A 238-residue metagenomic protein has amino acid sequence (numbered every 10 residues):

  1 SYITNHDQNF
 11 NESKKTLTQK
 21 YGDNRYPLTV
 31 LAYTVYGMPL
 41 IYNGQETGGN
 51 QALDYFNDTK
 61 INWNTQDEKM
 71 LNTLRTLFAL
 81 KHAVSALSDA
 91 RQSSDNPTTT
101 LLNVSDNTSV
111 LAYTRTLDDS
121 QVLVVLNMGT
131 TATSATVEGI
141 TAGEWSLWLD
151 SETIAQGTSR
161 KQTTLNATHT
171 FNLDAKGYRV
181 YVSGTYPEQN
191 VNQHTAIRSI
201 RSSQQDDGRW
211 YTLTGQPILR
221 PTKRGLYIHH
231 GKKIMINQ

Functional and structural regions predicted by a protein language model:
S1-Q19, L28-E68: Aromatic/acidic polysaccharide-binding cleft in carbohydrate-active enzymes
Y42, G49-V122, M128, V182 (+1 more regions): Glycan-recognition and catalytic regions of carbohydrate-active enzymes
L77, N192-I200, G215, Y227: Terminal processing/anchoring signals of secreted or surface-associated proteins and related intramolecular
M128-G143: Surface-exposed beta-strand/loop patches in extracellular or lumenal glycoproteins
G139-I154: Solvent-exposed beta-hairpin/edge-strand motifs
K161-N192: C-terminal beta-strand-rich structural cap/linker in extracellular carbohydrate-active enzymes
T185-W210: Residue-level detector of functionally pivotal "anchor" positions at catalytic/ligand-binding pockets or at interdomain
L226-Q238: C-terminal tail/sorting-segment detector
